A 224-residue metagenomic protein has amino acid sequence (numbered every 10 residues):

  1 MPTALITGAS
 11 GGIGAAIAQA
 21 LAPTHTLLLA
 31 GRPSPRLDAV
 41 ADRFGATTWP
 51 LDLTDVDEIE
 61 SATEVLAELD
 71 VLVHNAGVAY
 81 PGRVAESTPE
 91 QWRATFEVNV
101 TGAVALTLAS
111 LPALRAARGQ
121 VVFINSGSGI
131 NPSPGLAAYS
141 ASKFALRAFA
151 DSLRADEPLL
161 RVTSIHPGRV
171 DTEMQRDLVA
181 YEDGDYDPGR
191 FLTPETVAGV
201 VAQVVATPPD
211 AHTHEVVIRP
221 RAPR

Functional and structural regions predicted by a protein language model:
S10-G11: Conserved glycine-rich cofactor-binding loop
T24-A39: Conserved glycine-rich Rossmann-like NAD(P)H-binding loop of the short-chain dehydrogenase/reductase
N75-Y80: Conserved NAD(P)H cofactor-binding loop of Rossmann-fold oxidoreductase domains
R83-V84, Q91-R93: Substrate-binding pocket helix/loop in short-chain dehydrogenase/reductase
T107, S142: Active-site helix of classical SDR
S126: Residue(s) in the substrate-gating loop at a strand-loop-helix junction that position the organic substrate next
L160, S164-P167, D183-R224: C-terminal helical subdomain
